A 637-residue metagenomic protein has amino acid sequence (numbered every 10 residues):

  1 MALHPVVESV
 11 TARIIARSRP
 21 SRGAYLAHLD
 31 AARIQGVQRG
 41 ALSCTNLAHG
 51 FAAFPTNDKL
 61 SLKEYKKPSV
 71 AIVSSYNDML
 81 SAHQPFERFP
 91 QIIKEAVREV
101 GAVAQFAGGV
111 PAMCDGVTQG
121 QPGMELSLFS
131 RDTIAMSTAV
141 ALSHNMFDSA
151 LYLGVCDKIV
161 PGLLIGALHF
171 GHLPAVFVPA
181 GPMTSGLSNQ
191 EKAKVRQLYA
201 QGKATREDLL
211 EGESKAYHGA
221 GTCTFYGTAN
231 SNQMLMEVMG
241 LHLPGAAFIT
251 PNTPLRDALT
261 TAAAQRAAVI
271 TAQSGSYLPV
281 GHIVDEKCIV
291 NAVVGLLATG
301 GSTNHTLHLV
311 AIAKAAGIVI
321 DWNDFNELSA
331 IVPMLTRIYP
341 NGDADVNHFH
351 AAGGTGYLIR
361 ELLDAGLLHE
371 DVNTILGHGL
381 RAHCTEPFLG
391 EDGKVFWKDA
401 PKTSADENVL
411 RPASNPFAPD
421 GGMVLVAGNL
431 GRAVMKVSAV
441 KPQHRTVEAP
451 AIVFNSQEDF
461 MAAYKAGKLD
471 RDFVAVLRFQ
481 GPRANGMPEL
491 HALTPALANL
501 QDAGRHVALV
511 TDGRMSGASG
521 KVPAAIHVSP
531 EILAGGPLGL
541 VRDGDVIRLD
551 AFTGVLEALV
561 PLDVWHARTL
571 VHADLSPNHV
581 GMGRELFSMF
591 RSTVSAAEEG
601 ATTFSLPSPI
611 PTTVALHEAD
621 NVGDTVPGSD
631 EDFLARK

Functional and structural regions predicted by a protein language model:
M1-P68, S74-D78, A82, Q91-G108 (+6 more regions): Catalytic or ion-coupling anion/metal-binding cores of large enzyme and transporter domains
R88: Acidic/charged coordination and interface sites in well-structured regions
A107-N145: N-terminal small/polar loop signature for handling phosphorylated ligands or for N-terminal nucleophile
R131, L153-C156, G353: N-terminal glycine-rich "phosphate-gripper" loop used for MgATP/nucleotide binding and carboxylate activation
R131-T138, S143-A150, M461-V476: Contiguous domain-boundary segments centered on the initiation and propagation of an alpha-helix
L142-L163, V176-V178: A short, small-residue-rich loop immediately preceding and capping a beta-strand
